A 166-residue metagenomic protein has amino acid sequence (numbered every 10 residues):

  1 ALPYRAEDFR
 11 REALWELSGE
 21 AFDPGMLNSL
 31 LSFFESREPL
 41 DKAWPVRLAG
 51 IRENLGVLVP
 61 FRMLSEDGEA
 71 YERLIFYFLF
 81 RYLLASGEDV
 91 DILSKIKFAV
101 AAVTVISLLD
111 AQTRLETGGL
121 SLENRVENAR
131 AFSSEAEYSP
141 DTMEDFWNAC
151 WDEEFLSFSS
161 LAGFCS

Functional and structural regions predicted by a protein language model:
A1-S166: Hydrophobic, aromatic-lined core segments that form the binding pocket/scaffold for planar heteroaromatic ligands
